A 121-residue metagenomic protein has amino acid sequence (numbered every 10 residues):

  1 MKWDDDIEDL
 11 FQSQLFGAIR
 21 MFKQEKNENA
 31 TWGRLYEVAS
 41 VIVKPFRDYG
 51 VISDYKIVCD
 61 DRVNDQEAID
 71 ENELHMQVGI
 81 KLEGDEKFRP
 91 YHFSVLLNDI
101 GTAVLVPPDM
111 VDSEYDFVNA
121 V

Functional and structural regions predicted by a protein language model:
M1-V121: Structured, hydrophobic secondary-structure cores that serve as assembly/anchoring elements
